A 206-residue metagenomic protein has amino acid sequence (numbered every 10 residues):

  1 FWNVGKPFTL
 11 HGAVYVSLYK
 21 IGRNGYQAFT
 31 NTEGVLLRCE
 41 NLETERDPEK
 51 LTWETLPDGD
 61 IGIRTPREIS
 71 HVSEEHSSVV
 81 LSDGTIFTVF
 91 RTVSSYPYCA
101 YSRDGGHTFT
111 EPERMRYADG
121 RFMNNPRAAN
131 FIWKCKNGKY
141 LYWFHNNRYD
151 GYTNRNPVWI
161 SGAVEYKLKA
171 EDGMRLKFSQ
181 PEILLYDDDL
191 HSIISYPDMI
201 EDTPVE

Functional and structural regions predicted by a protein language model:
F1-N3, F8-E75, V79-N125, K134-L190 (+1 more regions): Beta-rich carbohydrate-recognition and catalytic domains
R127, S192-S195: Short, surface-exposed coil-to-beta transition loops
N130: Conserved GNAT-family N-acetyltransferase fold
Y196-E206: Blade-level signature of beta-propeller repeat domains, shared across WD40, Kelch, NHL, RCC1 and BNR/Asp-box propellers
